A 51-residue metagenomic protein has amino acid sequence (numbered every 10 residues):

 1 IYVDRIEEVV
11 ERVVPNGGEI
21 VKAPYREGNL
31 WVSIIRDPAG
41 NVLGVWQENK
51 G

Functional and structural regions predicted by a protein language model:
Y2-D4: Short hydrophobic/aromatic beta-strand micro-patches that form the beta-sheet surface supporting nucleotide- or nucleic
V10-G51: Vicinal oxygen chelate
